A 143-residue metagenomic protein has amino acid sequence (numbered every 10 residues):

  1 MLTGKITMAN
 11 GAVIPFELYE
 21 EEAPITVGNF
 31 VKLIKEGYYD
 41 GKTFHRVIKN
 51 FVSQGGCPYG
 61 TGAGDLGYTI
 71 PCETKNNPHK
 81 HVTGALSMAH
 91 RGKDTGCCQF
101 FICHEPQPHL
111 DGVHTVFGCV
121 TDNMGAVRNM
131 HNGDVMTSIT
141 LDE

Functional and structural regions predicted by a protein language model:
M1-E143: Cyclophilin-like peptidyl-prolyl cis-trans isomerases
